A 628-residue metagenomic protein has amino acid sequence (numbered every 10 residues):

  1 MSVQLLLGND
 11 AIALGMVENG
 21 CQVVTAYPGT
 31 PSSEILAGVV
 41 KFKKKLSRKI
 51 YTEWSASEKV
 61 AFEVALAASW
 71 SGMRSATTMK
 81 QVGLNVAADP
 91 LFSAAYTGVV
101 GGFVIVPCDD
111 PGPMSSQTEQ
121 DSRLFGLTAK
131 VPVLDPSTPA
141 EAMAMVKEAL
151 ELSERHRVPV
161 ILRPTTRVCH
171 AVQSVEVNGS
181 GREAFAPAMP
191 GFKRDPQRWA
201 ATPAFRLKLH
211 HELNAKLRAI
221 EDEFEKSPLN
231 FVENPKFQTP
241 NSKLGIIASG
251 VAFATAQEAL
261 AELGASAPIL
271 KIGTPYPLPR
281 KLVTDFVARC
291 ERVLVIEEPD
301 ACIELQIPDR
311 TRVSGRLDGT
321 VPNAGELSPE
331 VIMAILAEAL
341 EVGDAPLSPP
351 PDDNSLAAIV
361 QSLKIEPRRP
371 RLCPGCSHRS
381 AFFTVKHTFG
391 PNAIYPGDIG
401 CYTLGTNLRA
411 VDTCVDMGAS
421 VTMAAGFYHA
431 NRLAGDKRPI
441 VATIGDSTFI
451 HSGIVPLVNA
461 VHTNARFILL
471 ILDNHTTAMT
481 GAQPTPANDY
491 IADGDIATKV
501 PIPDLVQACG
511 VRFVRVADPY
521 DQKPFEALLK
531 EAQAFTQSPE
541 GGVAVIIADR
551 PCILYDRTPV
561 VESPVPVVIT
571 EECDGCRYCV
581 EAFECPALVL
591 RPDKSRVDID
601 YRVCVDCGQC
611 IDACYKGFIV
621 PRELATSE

Functional and structural regions predicted by a protein language model:
M1-P139, F237, D309-R438, E628: Thiamine diphosphate
S2-N9, P136-L372, S377-H378, P519 (+3 more regions): Flexible, low-complexity linker and terminal segments
I35-G38, V64-L66, A87-L91, P113-Q120 (+15 more regions): Short acidic, glycine/serine/threonine-rich loops at helix termini
V40-K45, E258-I269, T388, N392 (+1 more regions): Short helix-loop-beta junction
L46-S55, T97-C108, P190-G191, H462-H475 (+2 more regions): A glycine-rich helix N-cap at a beta->alpha junction
D110-P159, T165, K193-Q197, A204 (+5 more regions): Conserved thiamine diphosphate
S115, T406-V545, I553-P559: Thiamine diphosphate
